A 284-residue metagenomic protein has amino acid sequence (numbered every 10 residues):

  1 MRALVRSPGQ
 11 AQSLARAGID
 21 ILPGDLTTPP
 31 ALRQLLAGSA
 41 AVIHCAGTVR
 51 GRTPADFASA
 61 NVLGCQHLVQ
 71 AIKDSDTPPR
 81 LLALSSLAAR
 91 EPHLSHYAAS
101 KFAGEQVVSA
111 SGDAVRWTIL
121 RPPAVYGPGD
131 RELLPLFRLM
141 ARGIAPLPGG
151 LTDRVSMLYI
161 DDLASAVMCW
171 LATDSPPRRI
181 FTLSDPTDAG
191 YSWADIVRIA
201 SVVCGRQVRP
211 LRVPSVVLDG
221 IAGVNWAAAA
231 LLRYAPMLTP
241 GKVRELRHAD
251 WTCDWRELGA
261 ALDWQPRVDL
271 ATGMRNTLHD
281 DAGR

Functional and structural regions predicted by a protein language model:
R2, H44, L63-F102, T118: Conserved Rossmann-fold NAD(P)-dependent oxidoreductase catalytic core, especially the SDR/UDP-sugar
G9-S13, I19-N61, K73, L87-E91: NAD(P)H-binding glycine-rich loop region in Rossmannoid oxidoreductase-like domains and their noncatalytic homologs
T27, D56-H67, A99-S100, L158: Glycine-rich NAD(P)-binding loop of the Rossmann-fold in SDR/ketoreductase-type enzymes
Q106-P128: Conserved beta-loop-beta element that borders a ligand/cofactor-binding pocket
R131-P135, G149-A172, R178-T182, S192-D195: Substrate-positioning beta->alpha
I160, I180, I221-Q265: Conserved C-terminal active-site "lid" loop/helix of NAD(P)H-dependent oxidoreductases that clamps the redox cofactor
T173-M237, A271-L278, R284: Mid/C-terminal beta-alpha module of Rossmann-like enzyme folds, strongest in SDR-family dehydrogenases/epimerases
C253-A261, Q265-R284: Amphipathic terminal alpha-helices
